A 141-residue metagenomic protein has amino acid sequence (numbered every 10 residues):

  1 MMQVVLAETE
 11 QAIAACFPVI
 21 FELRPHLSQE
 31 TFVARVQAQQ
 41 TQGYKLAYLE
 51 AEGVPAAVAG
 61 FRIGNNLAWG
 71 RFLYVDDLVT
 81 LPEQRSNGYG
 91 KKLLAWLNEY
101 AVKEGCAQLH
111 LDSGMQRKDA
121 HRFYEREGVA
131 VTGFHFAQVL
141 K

Functional and structural regions predicted by a protein language model:
M2-G70, L94-A95, V139-L140: Acetyl-CoA-dependent GNAT
K45, A107, A130: Short acidic/polar active-site loop segments enriched in Thr and Asp
N65-V75, R85, V131-T132: A conserved beta-turn-beta hairpin within the catalytic core of GNAT-like acetyltransferases that forms part
L78-T80: Hydrophobic adenine-recognition pocket in adenosine-nucleotide-binding enzymes
Q84, G88-W96: Conserved acetyl-CoA pyrophosphate-binding loop and the N-cap/start of the following alpha-helix in GNAT-like
K91, M115-F134, Q138-L140: Conserved active-site alpha-helix within GNAT-family acetyltransferase domains
A101-S113: Conserved GNAT acetyl-CoA-binding A-motif
